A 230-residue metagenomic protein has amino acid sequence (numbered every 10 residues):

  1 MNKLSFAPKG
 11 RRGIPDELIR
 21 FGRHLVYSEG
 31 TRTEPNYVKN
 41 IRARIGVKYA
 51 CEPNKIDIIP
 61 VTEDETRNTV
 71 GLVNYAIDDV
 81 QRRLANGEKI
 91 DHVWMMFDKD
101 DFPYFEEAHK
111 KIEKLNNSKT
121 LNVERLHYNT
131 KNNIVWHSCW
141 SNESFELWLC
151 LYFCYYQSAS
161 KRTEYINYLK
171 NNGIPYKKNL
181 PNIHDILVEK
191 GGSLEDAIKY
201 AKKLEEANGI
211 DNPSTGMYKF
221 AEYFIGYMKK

Functional and structural regions predicted by a protein language model:
M1-H24, T33, K39-T62, I77-K230: C-terminal accessory helical subdomains adjacent to catalytic cores in phosphodiester- and nucleotide-handling enzymes
E29: Short, glycine-rich nucleotide/cofactor-binding loops
T66-V73: Eukaryotic endosomal/vacuolar membrane-trafficking regulators centered on PX-domain-mediated PI3P pathways
